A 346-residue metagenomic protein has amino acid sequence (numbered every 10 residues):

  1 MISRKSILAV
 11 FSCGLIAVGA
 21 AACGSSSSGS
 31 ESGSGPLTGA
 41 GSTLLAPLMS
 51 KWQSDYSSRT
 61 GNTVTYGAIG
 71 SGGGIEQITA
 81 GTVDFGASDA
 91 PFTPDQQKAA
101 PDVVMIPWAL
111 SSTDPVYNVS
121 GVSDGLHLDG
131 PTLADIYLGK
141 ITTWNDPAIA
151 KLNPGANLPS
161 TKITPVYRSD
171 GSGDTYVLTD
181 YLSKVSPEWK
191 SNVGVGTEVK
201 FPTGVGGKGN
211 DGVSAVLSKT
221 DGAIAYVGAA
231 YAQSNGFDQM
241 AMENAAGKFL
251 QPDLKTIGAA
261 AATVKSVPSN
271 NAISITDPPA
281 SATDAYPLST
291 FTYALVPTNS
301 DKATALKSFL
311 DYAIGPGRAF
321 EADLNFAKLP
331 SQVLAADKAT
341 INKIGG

Functional and structural regions predicted by a protein language model:
M1-F11: Bacterial N-terminal signal peptides that target proteins for export
V18-A22: C-terminal motif of bacterial Sec signal peptides marking the signal peptidase cleavage site
G24-S26: Bacterial signal peptide processing site
G29-A150, L158, N210, S214-S218 (+1 more regions): N-terminal segment of the mature folded domain
T38-S42, I136, W144-N145, S160-G171 (+2 more regions): Short beta-strand->loop
A156-T161, P279-G346: Extracellular/periplasmic juxtamembrane helices and adjacent flexible linkers that interface with membrane partners
G171-T263: Ligand-binding pocket segment of bilobal, Venus flytrap-like solute-binding proteins
A245-A305: C-terminal lobe and pocket-closing loops of periplasmic/extracytoplasmic Venus-flytrap solute-binding proteins
